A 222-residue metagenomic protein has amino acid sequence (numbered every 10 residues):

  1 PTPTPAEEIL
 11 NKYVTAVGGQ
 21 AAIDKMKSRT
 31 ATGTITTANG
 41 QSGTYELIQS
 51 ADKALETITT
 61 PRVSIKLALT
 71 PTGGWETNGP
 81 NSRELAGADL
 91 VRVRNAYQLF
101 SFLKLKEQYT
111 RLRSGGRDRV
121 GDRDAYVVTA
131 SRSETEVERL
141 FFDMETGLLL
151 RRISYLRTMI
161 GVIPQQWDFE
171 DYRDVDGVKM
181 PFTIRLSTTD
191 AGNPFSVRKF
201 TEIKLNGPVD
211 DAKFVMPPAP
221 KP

Functional and structural regions predicted by a protein language model:
P1, E7-N81, E107-R119, R132: N-terminal mature ectodomain segment of secretory-pathway/periplasmic proteins
T15-A22, Q98-F102, L186-S187: Intrinsically disordered, low-complexity boundary segments flanking structured domains
K25, A68, K106, D122 (+2 more regions): A short, structural micro-pattern
T44-Q49, L67-P71, R83-L90, F142 (+2 more regions): Short amphipathic beta-strand/extended segments with alternating polar/hydrophobic composition
V63, D124-P218: Gly/Pro-enriched, hydrophobic low-complexity segments that function as extracytoplasmic propeptides/linkers
W75-S101: Acidic/charged, solvent-exposed loop-and-adjacent secondary-structure segments enriched in E/D, K/R, S/T, and G/P
R92-T129, L148-S154: Short, conserved active-site entrance elements at the starts or edges of catalytic domains
P220-P222: Short, solvent-exposed mixed-charge patches
